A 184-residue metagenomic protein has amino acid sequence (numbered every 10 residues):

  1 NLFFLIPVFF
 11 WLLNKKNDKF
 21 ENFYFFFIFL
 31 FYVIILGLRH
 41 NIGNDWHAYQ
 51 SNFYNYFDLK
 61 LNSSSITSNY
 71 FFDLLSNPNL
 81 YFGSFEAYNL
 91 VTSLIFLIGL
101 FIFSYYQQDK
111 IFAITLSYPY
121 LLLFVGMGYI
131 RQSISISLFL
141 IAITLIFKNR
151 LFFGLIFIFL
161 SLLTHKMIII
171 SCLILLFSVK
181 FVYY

Functional and structural regions predicted by a protein language model:
N1-Y184: Terminal, non-globular segments
